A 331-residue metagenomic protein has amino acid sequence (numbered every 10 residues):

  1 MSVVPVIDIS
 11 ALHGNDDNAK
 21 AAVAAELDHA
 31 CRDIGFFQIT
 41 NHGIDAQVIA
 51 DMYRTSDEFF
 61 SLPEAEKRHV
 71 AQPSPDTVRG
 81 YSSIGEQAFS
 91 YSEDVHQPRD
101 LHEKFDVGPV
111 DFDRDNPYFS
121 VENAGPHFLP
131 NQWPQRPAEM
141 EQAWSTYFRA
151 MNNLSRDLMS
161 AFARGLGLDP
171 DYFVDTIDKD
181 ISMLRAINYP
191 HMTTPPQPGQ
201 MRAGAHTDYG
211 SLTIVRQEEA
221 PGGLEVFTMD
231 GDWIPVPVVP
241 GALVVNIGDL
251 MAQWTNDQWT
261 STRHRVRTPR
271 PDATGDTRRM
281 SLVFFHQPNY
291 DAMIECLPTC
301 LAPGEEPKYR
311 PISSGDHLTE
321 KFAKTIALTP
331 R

Functional and structural regions predicted by a protein language model:
M1-R331: Peripheral, non-catalytic segments flanking oxidoreductase cores
